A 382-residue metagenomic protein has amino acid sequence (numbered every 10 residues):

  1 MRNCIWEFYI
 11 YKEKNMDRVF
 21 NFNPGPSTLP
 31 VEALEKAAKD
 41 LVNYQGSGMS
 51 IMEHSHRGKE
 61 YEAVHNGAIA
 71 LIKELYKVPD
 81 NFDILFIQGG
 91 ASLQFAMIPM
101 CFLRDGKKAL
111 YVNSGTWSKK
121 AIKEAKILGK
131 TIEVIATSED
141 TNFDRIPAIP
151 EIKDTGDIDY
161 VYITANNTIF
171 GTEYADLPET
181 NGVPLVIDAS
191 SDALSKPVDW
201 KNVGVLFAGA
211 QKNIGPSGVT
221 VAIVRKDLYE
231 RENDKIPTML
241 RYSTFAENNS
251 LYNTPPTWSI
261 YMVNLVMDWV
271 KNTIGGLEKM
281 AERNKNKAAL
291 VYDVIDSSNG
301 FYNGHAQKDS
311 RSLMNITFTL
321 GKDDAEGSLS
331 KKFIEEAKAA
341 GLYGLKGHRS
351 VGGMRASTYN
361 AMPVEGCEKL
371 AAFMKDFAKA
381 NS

Functional and structural regions predicted by a protein language model:
N15-S55: N-terminal "arm"/small-domain region of PLP-dependent enzymes with the aminotransferase-like
V19, A339, H348-S382: PLP-dependent enzyme catalytic core of the Aspartate aminotransferase-like
G46-Q94, C101, T116, E124: Conserved N-terminal alpha-helix of the aminotransferase class I/II PLP-enzyme fold
L103-K119: Conserved PLP-anchoring active-site segment centered on the Schiff-base-forming lysine
A125, T137-A193: Active-site phosphate-binding strand-loop segment of PLP-dependent enzymes
V186, W200-Q211, T220: Conserved active-site segment immediately N-terminal to the catalytic lysine that forms the internal aldimine
A210-Y292, Q307, A380-S382: Active-site C-terminal subdomain of aminotransferase-like
Y302-E336: Conserved PLP-binding catalytic core of the aspartate aminotransferase-like
